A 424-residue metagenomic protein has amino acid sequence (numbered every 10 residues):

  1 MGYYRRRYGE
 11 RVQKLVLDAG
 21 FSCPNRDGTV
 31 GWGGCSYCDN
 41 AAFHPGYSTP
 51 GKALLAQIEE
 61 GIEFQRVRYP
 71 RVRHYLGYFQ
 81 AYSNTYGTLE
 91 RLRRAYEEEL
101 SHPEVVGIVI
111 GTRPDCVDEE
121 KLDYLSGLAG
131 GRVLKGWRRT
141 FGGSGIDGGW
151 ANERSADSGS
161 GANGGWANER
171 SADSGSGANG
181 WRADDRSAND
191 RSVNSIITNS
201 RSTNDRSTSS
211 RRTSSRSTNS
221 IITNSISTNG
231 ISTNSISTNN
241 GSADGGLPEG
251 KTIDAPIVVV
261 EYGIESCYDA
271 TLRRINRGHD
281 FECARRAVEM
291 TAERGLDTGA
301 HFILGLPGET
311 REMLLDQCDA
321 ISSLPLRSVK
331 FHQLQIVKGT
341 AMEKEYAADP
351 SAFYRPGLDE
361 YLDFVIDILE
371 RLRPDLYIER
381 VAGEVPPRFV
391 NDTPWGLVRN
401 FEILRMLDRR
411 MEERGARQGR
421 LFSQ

Functional and structural regions predicted by a protein language model:
M1-G2, R11-Q13, D157, Q335-Q424: Auxiliary Fe-S-binding modules of radical SAM enzymes
M1-G34, N40-L54, I62-R73: N-terminal [4Fe-4S]-dependent radical SAM core
A41-G61, R68-L89, E104-V117, R132-K135 (+2 more regions): Core AdoMet radical
L89-E97, D118-A129, L314: Distinct, well-ordered alpha-helical segments
Y96-E97, T310-R327, E384-R405: Short, electropositive alpha-helical surface patch
G107-I110, D118-S144, G149, E153 (+2 more regions): Radical SAM/AdoMet-radical enzyme domain recognition
G136-G142, E153, E282-M342, D359-A382: Conserved C-terminal portion of the radical SAM core fold that forms the substrate/S-adenosylmethionine-binding
I146-T213, S217-D244: Long, intrinsically disordered low-complexity tandem-repeat segments
